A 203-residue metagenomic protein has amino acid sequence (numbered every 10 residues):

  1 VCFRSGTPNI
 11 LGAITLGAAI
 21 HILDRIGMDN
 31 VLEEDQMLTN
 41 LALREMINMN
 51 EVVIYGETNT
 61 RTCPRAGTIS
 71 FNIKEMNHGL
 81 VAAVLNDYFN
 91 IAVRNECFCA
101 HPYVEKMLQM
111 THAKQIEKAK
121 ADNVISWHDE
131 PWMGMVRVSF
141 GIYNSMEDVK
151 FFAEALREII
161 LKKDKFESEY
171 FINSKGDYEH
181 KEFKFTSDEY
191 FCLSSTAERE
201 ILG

Functional and structural regions predicted by a protein language model:
V1-G203: Pyridoxal 5′-phosphate
